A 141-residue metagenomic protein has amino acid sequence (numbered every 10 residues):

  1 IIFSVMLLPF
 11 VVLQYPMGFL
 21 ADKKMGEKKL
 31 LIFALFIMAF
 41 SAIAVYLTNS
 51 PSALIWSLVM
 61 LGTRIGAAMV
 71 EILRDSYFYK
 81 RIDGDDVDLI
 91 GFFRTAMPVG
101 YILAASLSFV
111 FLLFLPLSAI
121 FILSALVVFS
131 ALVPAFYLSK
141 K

Functional and structural regions predicted by a protein language model:
I2-F10, M97: Transmembrane alpha-helical segments of major facilitator superfamily
L13-G26, L112-L113: Helix-to-loop junctions at the C-terminal end of transmembrane segments in multipass secondary transporters
K23-L35: Cytoplasmic membrane-interface "Motif A"-like loop-to-helix N-cap segments of 12-TM Major Facilitator Superfamily
F36-S50, F136: C-terminal ends and interior cores of transmembrane alpha-helices in multi-pass membrane transporters/permeases
Y46, I120-K141: Multi-pass alpha-helical transporter architecture, strongest for 12-TM Major Facilitator/SLC carriers used
A53-M69: Hydrophobic core of transmembrane alpha-helices in multi-pass small-molecule transporters, especially MFS/SLC-type
M69-I82: Intracellular juxtamembrane helix-capping segments at the cytosolic ends of symmetry-related transmembrane helices
D86-L113: A late C-terminal transmembrane helix in Major Facilitator Superfamily
